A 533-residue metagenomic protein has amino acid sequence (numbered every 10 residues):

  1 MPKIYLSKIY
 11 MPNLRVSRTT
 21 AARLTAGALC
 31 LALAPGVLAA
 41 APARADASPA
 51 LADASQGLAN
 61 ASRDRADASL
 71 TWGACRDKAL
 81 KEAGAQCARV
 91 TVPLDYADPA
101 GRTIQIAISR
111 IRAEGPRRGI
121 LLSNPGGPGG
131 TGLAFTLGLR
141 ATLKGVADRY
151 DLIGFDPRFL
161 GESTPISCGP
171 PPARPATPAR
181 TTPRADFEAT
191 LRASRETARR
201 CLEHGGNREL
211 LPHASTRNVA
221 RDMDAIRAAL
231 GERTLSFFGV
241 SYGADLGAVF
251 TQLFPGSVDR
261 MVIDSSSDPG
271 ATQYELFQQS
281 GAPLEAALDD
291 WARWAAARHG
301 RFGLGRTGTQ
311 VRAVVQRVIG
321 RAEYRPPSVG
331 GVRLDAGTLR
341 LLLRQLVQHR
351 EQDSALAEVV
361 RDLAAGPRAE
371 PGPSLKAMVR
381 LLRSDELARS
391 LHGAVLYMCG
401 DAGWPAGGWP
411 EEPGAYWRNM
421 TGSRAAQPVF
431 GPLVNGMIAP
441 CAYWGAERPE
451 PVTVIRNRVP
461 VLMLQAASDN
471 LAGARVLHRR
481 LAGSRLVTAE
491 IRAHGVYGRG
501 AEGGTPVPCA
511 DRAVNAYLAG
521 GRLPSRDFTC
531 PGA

Functional and structural regions predicted by a protein language model:
P2-I9, N13-L191, A229, T309 (+2 more regions): Catalytic-loop region of hydrolases
I108, L481-V496: Catalytic histidine neighborhood in serine/cysteine hydrolases with alpha/beta-hydrolase-type architecture
S167-A179, T251-V311, R361-E370, L381: A catalytic-pocket lid/entrance helix-loop region that shapes and gates access to the active site across common
E232-S241: Alpha/beta-hydrolase fold nucleophile elbow
R312-V459: Alpha/beta-hydrolase fold active-site neighborhood
L462-S468: Conserved strand-to-loop "acid loop" that flanks and positions the catalytic carboxylate
D469-A474: Conserved alpha/beta-hydrolase "acid-adjacent" motif
R492-V507: Catalytic histidine-centered segment of alpha/beta-hydrolase-like enzymes
